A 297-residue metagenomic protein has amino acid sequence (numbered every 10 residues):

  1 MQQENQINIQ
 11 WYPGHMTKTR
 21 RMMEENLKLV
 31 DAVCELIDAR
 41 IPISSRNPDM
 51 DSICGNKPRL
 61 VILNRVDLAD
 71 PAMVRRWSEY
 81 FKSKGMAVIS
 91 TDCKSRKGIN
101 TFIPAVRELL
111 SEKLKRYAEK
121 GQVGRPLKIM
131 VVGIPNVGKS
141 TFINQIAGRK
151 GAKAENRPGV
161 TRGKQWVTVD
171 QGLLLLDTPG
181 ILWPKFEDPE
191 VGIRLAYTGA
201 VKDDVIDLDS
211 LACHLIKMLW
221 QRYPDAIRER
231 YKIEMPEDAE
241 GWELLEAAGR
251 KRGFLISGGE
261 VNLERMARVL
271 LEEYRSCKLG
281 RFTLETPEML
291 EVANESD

Functional and structural regions predicted by a protein language model:
M1-A32, R40-D49, I53-R59, A72 (+2 more regions): Helix-rich effector regions associated with P-loop NTPase G domains
E35, V61-L63, V131: Structural beta-sheet core signal
I37-R40, V66, I146, P179: Anionic group-transfer/hydrolysis microenvironments
K57-D67: Active-site cofactor/substrate anionic-group-binding motifs, chiefly glycine- and Lys/Arg-rich phosphate-binding loops
V66-V132, G151, G253-L255, V261: Canonical P-loop GTPase G-domain recognition
C93, I143, L173-L176: Conserved active-site beta-strand-loop modules that form the wall/rim of enzyme catalytic pockets and either contain
K113-Y117, N144, K150-N156, Y223-I227: Short, structured loop/turn "capping" segments at alpha-beta junctions
K128-G148, A152, T178: Glycine-rich phosphate-binding P-loop
